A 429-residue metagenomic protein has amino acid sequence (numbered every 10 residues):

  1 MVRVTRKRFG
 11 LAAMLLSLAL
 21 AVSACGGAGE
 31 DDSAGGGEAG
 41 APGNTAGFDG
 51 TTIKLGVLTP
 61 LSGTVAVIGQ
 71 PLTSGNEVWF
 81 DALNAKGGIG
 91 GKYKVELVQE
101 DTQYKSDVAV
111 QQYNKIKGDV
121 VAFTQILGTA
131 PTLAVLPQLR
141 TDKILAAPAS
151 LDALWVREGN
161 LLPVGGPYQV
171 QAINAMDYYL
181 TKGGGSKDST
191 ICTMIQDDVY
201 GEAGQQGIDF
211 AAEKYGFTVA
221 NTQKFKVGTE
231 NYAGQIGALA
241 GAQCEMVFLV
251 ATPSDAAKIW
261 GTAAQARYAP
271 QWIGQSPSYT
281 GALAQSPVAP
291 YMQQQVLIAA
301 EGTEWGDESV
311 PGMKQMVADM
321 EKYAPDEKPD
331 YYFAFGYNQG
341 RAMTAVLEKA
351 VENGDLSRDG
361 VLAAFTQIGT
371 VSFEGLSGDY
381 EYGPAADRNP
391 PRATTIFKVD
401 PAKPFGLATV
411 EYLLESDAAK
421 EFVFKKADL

Functional and structural regions predicted by a protein language model:
T5, D31-S33, G40-G43, V67-S74 (+4 more regions): Beta-alpha junction/loop-to-helix N-cap segments that form part of ligand/metal-binding clefts
V22-E38: Bacterial lipoprotein signal-peptidase II cleavage site
G37-P42, G369-L429: Solvent-exposed, acidic/polar segments of extracytosolic/periplasmic ligand-binding ectodomains
G40-E77, E100-S106, L127-A130, I195-A203 (+2 more regions): Extracytoplasmic "Venus flytrap"
I53, G75-E96, G184-S186, E213-G216: Signal peptide-proximal N-terminal region of secreted/periplasmic/extracellular or secretory-lumen proteins
L61, L161-K224, M246: An alpha-beta-alpha
I116-T129, A147-A149, T190-M194, Q243-P253 (+3 more regions): Periplasmic-binding protein-like
A263-Y337, K425-D428: Extracellular/periplasmic periplasmic-binding protein-like sensory domains
